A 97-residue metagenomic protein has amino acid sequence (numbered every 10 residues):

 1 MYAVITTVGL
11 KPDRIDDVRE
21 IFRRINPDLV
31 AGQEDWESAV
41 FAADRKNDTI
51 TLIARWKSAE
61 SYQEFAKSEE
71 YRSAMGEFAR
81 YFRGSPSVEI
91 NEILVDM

Functional and structural regions predicted by a protein language model:
M1-I50, R55-E69, R83-M97: Short S/T/G/P-rich N-terminal loop/turn motif that feeds into the first structured element of a domain
S73-E77: Low-complexity, intrinsically disordered Gly/Pro/Thr-rich segments
